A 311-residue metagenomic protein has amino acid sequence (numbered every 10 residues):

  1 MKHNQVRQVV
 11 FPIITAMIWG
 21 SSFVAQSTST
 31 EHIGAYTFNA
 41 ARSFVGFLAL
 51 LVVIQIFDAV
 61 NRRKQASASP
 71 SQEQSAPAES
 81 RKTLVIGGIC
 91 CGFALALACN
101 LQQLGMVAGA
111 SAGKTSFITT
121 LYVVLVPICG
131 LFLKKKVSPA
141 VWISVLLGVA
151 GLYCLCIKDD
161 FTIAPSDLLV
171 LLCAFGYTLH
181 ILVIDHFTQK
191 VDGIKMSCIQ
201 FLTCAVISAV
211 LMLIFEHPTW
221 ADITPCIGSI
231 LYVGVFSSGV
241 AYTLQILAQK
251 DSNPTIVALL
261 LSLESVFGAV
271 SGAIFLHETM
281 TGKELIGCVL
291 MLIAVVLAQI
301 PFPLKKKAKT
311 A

Functional and structural regions predicted by a protein language model:
M1-A41, F93, L97, L101 (+3 more regions): Glycine-/small-residue-enriched transmembrane alpha-helix faces in small-molecule transporters and effluxers
R7-F11, T37-F57, I86, V141-L147 (+2 more regions): Hydrophobic alpha-helical transmembrane segments of multi-pass integral membrane proteins, especially transporters
A16, A41, T115-L121, I184-A205 (+1 more regions): Helix-helix packing/entry segments at the starts of transmembrane helices
S22, F57-I118, C154, G234-S252: Specific transmembrane alpha-helical segments of multi-pass solute transporters/efflux pumps, especially DMT/EamA
S29, F38, R42, G105 (+8 more regions): Hydrophobic/aromatic residues within transmembrane alpha-helices of multi-pass small-molecule transporters
T37-L48, Q103-K135, C173, T255-A273: Specific alpha-helical transmembrane segments that line the substrate/conduction pathway and gating interfaces
S43-F44, L51-V60, P70, C226-G228 (+2 more regions): C-terminal-most transmembrane helix of multi-pass membrane proteins
L50, V137-I157, Y177, S208 (+1 more regions): Hydrophobic transmembrane alpha-helices of multi-pass small-molecule transport proteins
